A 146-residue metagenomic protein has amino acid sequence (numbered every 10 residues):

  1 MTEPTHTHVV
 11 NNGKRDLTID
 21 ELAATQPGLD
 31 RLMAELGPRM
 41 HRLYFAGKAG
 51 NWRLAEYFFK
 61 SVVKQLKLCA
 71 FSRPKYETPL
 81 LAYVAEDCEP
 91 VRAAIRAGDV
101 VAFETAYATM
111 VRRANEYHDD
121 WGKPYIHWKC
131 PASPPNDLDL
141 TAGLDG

Functional and structural regions predicted by a protein language model:
T2-G146: C-terminal-biased regions
